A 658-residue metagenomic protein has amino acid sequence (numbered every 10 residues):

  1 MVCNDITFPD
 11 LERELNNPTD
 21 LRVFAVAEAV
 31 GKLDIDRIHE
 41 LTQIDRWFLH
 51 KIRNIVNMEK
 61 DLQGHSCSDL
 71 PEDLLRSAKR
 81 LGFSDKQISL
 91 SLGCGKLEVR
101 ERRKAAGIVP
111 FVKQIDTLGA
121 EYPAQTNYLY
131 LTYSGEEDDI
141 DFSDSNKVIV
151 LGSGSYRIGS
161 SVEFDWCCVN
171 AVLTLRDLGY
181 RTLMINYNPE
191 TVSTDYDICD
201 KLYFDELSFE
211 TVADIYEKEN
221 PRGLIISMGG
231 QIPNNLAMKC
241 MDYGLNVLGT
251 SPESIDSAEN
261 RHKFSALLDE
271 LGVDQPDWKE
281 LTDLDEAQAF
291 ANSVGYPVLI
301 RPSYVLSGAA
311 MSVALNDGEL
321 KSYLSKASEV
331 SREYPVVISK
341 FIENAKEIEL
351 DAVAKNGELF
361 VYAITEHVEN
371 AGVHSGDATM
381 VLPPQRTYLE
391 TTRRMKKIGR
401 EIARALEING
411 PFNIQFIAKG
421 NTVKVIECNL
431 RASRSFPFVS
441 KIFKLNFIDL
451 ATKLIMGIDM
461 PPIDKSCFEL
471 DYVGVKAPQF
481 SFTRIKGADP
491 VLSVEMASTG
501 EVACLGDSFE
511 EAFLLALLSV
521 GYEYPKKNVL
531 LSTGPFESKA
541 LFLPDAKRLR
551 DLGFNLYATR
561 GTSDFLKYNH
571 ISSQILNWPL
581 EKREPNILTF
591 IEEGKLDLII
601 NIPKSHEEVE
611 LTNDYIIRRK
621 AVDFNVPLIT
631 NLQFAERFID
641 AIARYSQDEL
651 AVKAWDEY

Functional and structural regions predicted by a protein language model:
M1-Q63, S68-L74, A78-G82, K96 (+13 more regions): ATP-dependent carboxylate activation and anion-phosphoryl transfer catalytic cores that bind Mg-ATP to form
R37-I38, Q87-S89: Short alpha-helical "recognition helix" segments of helix-turn-helix
K79, D85, S91, Y130: Iron-sulfur-cluster electron-transfer modules
E101-A106, P110-V273, T282-A289, D507-E649 (+1 more regions): ATP-binding N-terminal substructure of ATP-dependent carboxylate-amine bond-forming enzymes
E259-H262, V305-A309: Conserved A3 ("GATE") glycine/threonine-rich loop of ANL adenylate-forming enzymes
F290-V298: Acidic/histidine-enriched active-site and ligand-binding environments that engage anionic O-linkages
